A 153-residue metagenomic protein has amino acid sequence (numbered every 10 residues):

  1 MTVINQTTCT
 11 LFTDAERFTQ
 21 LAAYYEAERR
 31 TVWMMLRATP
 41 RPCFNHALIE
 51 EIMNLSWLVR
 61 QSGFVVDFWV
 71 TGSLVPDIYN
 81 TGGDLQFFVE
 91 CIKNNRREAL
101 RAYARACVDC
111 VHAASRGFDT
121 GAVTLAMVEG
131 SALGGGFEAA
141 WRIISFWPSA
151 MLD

Functional and structural regions predicted by a protein language model:
M1-V70: Conserved CoA-thioester-binding segment of acyl-CoA-metabolizing enzymes
M35-A38, I92, V128: Short, histidine-centered active-site or binding-site loop motifs used for metal coordination, general acid-base
R37-T39, L74, S131: Short strand-loop junctions, especially beta-strand C-caps/beta-turns that link beta-sheets to coils or alpha-helices
P42-F44, D77-G82, G134: Short active-site-adjacent helix-start/loop capping segments
E51-N95, D109-A126: A structural preference for short, pocket-lining loop segments at secondary-structure junctions
A102-A106: Long amphipathic alpha-helix in the N-terminal Rossmann-like dinucleotide-binding domain of NAD(P)-dependent
H112-D153: Glycine-rich beta-to-alpha active-site loop
